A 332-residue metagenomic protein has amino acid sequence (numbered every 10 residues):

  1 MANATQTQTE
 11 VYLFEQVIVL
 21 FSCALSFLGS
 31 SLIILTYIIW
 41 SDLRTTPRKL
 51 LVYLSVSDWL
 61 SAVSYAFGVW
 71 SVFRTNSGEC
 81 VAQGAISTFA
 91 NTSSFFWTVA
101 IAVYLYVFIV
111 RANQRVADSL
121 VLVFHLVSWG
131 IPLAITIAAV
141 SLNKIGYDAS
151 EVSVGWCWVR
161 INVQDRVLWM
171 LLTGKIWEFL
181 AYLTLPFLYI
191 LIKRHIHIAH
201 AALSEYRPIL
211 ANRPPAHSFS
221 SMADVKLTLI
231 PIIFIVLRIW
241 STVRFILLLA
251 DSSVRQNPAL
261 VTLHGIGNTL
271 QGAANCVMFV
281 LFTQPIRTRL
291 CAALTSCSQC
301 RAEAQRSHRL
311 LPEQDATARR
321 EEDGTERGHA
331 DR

Functional and structural regions predicted by a protein language model:
M1-V19, S77-I86, G155-T173, P215-S221 (+1 more regions): Juxtamembrane membrane-interface segments at transmembrane-helix boundaries in membrane proteins
A2, L60-T75, G84-S87, N91 (+5 more regions): Helix-to-loop junction signature of class
Y12-Q16, P47, V52-V116: Extracellular TM2-ECL1-early TM3 structural module of rhodopsin-like
L13-D42, V103: First transmembrane helix
I135-G146, V154-I198: Extracellular-loop-to-transmembrane junctions of the mid-late helices
L172-L210, T228-L247, M278-T283: Class A (rhodopsin-like) GPCR signature focused on the TM5-ICL3 interface and adjacent 7TM helical core
L203-S218, M222, C291-R332: Non-transmembrane, juxtamembrane loop and terminal tail segments of multi-pass eukaryotic membrane proteins
A223-I246, L260-D315: Seventh transmembrane helix
